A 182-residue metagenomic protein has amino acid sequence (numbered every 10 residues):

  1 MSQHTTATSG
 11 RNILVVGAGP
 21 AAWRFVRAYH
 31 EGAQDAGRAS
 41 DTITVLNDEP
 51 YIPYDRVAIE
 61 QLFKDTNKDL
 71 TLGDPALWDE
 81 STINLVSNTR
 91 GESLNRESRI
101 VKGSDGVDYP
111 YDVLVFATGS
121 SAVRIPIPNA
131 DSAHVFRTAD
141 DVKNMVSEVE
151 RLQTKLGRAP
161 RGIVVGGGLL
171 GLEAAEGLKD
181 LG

Functional and structural regions predicted by a protein language model:
M1-L14, T71-I163: FAD-binding core/adjacent interface of flavoenzyme oxidoreductases
S2-N84, G177-G182: Beta1-alpha1 glycine-rich phosphate/pyrophosphate-binding loop at the start of Rossmann-like nucleotide-binding domains
G17, N95, E173: Acidic active-site catalytic centers that drive phospho-/nucleotidyl reactions and related ester hydrolyses
A22, G171-L172: N-terminal Rossmann-fold NAD(P) dinucleotide-binding loop
V149, L169-L170: Conserved short hydrophobic patches within well-ordered secondary structure
